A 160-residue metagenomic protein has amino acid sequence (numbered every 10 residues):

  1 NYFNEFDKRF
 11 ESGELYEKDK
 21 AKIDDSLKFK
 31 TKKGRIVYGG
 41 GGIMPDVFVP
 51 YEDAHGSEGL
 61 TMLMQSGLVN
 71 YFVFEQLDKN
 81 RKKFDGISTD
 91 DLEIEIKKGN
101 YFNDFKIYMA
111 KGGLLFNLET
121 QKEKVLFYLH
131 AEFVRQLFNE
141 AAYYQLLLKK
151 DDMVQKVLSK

Functional and structural regions predicted by a protein language model:
Y2-K160: Conserved functional hotspot residues or short segments at active or partner-binding sites across diverse domains
